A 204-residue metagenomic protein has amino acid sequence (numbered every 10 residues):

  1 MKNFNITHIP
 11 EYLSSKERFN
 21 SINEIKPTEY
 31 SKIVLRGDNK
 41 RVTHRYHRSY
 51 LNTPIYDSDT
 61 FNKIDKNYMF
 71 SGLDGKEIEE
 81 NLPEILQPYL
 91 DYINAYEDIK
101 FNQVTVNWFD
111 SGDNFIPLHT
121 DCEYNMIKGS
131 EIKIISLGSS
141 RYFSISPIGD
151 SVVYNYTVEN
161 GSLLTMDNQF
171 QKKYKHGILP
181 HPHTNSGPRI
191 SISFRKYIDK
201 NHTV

Functional and structural regions predicted by a protein language model:
M1-V204: Non-heme Fe(II) oxygenase metal-center motifs and adjacent flexible, charged/small-residue loops
